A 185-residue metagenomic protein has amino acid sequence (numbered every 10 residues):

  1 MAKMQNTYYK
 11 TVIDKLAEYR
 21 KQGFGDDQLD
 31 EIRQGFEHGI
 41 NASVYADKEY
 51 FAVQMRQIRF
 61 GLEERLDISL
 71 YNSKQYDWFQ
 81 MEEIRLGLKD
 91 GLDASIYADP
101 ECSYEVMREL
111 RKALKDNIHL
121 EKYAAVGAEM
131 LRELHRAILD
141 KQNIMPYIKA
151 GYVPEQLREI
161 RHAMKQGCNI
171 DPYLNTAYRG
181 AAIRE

Functional and structural regions predicted by a protein language model:
M1-E185: General marker for long, soluble alpha-helical cores
